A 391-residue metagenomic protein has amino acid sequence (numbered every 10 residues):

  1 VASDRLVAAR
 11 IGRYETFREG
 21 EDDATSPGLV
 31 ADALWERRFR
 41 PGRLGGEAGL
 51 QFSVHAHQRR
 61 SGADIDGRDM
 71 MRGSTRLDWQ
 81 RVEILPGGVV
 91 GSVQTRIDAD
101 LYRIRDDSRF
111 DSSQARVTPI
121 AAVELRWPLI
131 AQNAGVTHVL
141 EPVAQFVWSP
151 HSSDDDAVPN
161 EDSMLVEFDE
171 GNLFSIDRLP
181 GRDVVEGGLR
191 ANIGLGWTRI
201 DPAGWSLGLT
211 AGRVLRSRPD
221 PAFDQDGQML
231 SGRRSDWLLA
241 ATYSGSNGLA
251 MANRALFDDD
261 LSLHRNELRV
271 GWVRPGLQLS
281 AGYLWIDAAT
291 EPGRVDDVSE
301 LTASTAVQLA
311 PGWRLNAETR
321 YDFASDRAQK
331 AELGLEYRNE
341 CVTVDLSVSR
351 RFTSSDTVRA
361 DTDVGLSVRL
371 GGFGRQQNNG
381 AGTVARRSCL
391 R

Functional and structural regions predicted by a protein language model:
V1-R391: Outer-membrane beta-barrel proteins and related beta-barrel translocases across Gram-negative bacteria
